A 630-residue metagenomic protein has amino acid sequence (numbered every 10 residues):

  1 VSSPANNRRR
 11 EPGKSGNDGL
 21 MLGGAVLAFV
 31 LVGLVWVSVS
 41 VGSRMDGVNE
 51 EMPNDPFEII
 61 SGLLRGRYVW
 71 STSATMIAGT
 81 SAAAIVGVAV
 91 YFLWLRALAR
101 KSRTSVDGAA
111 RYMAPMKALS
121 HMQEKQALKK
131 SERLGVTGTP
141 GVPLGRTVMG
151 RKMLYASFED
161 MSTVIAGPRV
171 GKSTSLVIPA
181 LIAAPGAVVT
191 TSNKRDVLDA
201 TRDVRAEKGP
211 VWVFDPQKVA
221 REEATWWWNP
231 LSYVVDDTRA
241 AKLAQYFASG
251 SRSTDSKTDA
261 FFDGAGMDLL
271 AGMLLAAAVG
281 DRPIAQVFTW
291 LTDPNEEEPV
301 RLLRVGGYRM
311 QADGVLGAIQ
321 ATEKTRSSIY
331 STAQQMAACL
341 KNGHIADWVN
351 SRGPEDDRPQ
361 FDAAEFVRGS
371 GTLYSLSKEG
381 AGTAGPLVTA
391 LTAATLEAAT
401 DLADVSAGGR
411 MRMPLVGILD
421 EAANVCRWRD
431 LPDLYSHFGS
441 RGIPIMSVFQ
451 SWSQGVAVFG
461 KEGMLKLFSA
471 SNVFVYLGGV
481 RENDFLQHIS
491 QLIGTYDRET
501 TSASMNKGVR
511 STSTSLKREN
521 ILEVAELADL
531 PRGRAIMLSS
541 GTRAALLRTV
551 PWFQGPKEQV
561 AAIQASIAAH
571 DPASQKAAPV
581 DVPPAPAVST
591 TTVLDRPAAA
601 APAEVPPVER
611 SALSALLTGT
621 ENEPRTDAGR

Functional and structural regions predicted by a protein language model:
V1, R9, G24, R65-G66 (+6 more regions): Short alpha-helix boundary/capping motifs
V1-V170, T174-V177, S504-N506: Basic- and hydrophobic-enriched, low-structure N-terminal and domain-boundary segments that flank ATP-binding catalytic
F29-S43, M149, M153, F158-I443 (+3 more regions): P-loop NTPase motor domains
K129-R146, Q335, N520-D529, A535: Phosphate-binding P-loop/Walker A region and its immediate neighborhood
K130-G135, R252-F261, E499-L516: Low-complexity, polar-biased intrinsically disordered regions enriched in Pro/Ser/Thr/Gly
P140, A224-W227, R518: Glycine-rich, flexible loop/turn motifs
Y435-S539: Conserved ATP-driven motor cores of ASCE-family P-loop NTPases powering translocation/secretion/packaging/pilus
